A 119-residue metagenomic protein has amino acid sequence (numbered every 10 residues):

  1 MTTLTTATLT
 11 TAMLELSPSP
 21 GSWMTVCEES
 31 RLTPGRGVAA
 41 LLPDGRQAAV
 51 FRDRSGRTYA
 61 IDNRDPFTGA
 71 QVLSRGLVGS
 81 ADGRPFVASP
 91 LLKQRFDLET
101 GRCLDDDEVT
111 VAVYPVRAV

Functional and structural regions predicted by a protein language model:
M1-R84, D97-L98, T110-V119: N-terminal pre-ligand scaffold of iron-sulfur
D65, S89-L92: Short cysteine clusters
L104-D107: Axial heme c-ligation environment in periplasmic c-type cytochrome domains
